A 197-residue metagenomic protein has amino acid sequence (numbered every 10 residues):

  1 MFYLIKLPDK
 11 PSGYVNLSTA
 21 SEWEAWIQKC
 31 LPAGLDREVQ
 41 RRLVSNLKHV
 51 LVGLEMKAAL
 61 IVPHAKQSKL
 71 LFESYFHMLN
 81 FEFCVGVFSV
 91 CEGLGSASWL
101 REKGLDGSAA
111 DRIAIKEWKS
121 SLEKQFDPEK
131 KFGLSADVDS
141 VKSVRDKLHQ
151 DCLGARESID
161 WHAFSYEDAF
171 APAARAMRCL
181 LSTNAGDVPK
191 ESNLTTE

Functional and structural regions predicted by a protein language model:
M1-L79: Charged alpha-helical initiation segments
L4-W26, L54, W118-L122, R145-W161 (+1 more regions): Short, highly charged low-complexity linear segments
I27-C30, K103, L122, S165: Short, isolated positions within intrinsically disordered regulatory regions of eukaryotic proteins
H49-M56, V85-A97, R175, C179: Short, hydrophobic/amphipathic alpha-helical patches that form generic packing surfaces within helical domains
L70-S74, G107, E157-F164: Short, flexible/disordered intra-domain loops and linkers
V85-R156: Flexible secondary-structure boundary motifs
F126-E197: Charge-enriched, short contiguous segments at helix-coil
